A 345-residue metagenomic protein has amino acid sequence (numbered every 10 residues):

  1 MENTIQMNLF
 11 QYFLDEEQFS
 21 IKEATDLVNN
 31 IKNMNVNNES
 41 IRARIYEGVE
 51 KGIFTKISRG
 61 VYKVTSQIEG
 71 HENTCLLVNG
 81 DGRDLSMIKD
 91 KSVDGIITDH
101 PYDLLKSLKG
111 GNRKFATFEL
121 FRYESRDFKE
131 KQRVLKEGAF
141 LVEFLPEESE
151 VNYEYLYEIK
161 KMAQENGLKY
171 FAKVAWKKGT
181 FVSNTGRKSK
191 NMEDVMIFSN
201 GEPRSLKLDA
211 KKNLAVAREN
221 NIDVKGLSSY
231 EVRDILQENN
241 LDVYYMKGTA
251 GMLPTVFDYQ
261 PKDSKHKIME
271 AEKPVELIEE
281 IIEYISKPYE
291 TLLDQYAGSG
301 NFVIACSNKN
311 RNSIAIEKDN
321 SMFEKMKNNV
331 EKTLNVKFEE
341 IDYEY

Functional and structural regions predicted by a protein language model:
E2-F323: Core catalytic lobe of class I
M326-K327: Conserved SAM-binding loop
E331-Y345: Class I S-adenosyl-L-methionine-dependent methyltransferase module
